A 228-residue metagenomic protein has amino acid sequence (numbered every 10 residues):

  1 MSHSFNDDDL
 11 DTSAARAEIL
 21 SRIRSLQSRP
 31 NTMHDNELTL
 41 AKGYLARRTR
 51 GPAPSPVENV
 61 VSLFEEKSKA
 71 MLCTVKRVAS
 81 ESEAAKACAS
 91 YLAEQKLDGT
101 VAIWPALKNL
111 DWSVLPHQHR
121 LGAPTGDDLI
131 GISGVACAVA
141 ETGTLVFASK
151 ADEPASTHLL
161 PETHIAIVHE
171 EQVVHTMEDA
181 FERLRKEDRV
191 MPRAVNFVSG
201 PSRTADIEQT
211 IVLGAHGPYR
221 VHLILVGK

Functional and structural regions predicted by a protein language model:
S2-K228: The feature marks the mature, well-folded catalytic cores of soluble enzymes
